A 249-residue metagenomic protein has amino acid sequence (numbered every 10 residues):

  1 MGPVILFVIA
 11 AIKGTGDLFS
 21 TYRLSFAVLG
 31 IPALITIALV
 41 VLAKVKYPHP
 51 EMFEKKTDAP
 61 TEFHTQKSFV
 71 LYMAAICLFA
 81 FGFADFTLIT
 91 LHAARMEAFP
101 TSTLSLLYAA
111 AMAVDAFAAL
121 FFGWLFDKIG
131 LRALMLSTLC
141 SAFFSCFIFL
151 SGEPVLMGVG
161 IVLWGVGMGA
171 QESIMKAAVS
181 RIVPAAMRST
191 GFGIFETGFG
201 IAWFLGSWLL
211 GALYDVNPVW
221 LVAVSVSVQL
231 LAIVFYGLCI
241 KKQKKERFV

Functional and structural regions predicted by a protein language model:
M1-S20, L205-W220: Transmembrane alpha-helix termini and helix-breaking/packing motifs in multi-pass membrane transporters
L6-T15, G30-M52, F235-I240: C-terminal membrane-cytosol helix-exit motif in multi-pass small-molecule transporters
A10, G14, A118-G130, Y214: Helix-to-loop junctions at the C-terminal end of transmembrane segments in multipass secondary transporters
V45-A75: Juxtamembrane intracellular "pre-TM" segments in multi-pass secondary transporters
T87-L107: Short amphipathic helix-loop junctions that connect adjacent transmembrane helices in Major Facilitator Superfamily/SLC
C140-G152: C-terminal ends and interior cores of transmembrane alpha-helices in multi-pass membrane transporters/permeases
A170-V183: Intracellular juxtamembrane helix-capping segments at the cytosolic ends of symmetry-related transmembrane helices
M187-D215: A late C-terminal transmembrane helix in Major Facilitator Superfamily
